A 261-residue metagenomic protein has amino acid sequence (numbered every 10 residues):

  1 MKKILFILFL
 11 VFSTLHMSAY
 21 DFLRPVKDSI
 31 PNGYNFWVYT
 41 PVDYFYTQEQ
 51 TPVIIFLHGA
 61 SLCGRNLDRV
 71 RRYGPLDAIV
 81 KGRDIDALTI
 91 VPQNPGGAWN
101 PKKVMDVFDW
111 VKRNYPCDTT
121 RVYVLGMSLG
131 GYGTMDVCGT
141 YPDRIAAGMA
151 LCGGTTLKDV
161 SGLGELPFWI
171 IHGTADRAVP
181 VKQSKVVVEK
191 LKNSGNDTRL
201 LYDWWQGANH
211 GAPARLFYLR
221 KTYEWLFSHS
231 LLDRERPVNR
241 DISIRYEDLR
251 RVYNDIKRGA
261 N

Functional and structural regions predicted by a protein language model:
M17-V53, A87, Y132, V137-T140 (+3 more regions): A domain-start/cap signature at the N-terminus of enzymes
D43-E49, A98-S128: Gly/Ser-rich "nucleophile elbow"/oxyanion-hole loop immediately N-terminal to the catalytic nucleophile in hydrolases
T51-V53, L57-M105: Active-site machinery of serine-nucleophile hydrolases
D68-V70, P180-K190: Short alpha-helix in the alpha/beta-hydrolase fold that links the catalytic acid
V111-N114, T120-G164: Primarily recognizes the serine-hydrolase "nucleophile elbow" in alpha/beta-hydrolase and SGNH/GDSL folds
G164, W169-H172, D176: Short beta-strand/loop motif that positions the catalytic acidic residue of the alpha/beta-hydrolase fold
A175-P180, G211: Acidic catalytic loop of the alpha/beta-hydrolase fold
L191-G211: Catalytic histidine neighborhood in serine/cysteine hydrolases with alpha/beta-hydrolase-type architecture
